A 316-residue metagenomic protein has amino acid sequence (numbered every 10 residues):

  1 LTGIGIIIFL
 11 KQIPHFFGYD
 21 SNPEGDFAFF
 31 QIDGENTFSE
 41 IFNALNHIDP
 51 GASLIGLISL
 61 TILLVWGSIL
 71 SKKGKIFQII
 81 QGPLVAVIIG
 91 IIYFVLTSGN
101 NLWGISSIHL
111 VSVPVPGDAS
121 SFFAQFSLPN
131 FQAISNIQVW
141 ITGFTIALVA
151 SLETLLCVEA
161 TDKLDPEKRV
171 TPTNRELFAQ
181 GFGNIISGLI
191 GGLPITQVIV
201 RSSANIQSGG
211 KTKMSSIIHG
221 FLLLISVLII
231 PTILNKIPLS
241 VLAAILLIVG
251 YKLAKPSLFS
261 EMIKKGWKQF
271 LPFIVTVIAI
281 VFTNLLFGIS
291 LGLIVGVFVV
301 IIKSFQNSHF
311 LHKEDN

Functional and structural regions predicted by a protein language model:
L1-K168, T232-V299, F305: Core transmembrane helix bundle of multi-pass membrane transport proteins
G56-L57, T173-A179, I195, K213-L223 (+1 more regions): Short hydrophobic alpha-helical membrane-embedded segments
T97-G99, A179, L193-R201, V241 (+2 more regions): Short, Lys/Arg-enriched charge-dense amphipathic segments
A133-M214: Membrane-embedded helical hairpins/re-entrant loop segments and their flanking transmembrane helices within multi-pass
S187-P194, K213-S216, L234, V275-I280 (+1 more regions): Short, charged low-complexity intrinsically disordered segments located at boundaries of structured domains
S226-V227: Membrane helix-loop-helix hairpins that form the core translocation module of multi-pass transporters
V297, F305-N316: Cytosolic C-terminal regulatory domains/tails of membrane transporters and channels
